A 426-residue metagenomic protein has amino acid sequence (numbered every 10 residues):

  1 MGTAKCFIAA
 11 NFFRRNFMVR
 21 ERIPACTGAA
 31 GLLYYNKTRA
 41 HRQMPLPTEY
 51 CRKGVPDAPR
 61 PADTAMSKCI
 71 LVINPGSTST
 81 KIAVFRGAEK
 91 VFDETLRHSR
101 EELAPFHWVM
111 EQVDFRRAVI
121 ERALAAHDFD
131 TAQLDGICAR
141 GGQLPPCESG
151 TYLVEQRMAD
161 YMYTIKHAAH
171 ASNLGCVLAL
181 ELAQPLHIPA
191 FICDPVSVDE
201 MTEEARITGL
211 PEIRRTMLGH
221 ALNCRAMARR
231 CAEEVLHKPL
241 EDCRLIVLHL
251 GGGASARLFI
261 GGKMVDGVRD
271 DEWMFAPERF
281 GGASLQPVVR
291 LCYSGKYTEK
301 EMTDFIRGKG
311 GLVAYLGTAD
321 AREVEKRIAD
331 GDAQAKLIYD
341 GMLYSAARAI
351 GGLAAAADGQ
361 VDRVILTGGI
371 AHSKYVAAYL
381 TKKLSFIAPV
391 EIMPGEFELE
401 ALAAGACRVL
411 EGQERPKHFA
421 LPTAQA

Functional and structural regions predicted by a protein language model:
I70-E111, D270: Short glycine-rich, Thr/Ser-proximal phosphate-binding strand/loop in the N-terminal lobe of ATP-dependent enzymes
E94-A132, Q156-M158, M162-H167: N-terminal phosphate-binding loop and adjacent alpha-helix
L124-A171, P189, S197-G209: Short beta-strand-loop/turn "lid" adjacent to the catalytic site in phosphate-handling enzymes
L174-E181, I192, I207, E212-R244 (+3 more regions): Glycine-rich phosphate-binding loop plus the immediately following alpha-helix
D304-G359: Adenine-nucleotide phosphate-binding core of ATP-dependent small-molecule kinases
V361-L380: Glycine-rich phosphate-binding loops at beta-strand->alpha-helix junctions
K374, A378-A404: Conserved phosphate-binding/catalytic loops in two-lobed NTP-binding clefts
P394-A426: Structural signal for terminal/edge beta-strands and the immediately following C-terminal loop/tail that closes
